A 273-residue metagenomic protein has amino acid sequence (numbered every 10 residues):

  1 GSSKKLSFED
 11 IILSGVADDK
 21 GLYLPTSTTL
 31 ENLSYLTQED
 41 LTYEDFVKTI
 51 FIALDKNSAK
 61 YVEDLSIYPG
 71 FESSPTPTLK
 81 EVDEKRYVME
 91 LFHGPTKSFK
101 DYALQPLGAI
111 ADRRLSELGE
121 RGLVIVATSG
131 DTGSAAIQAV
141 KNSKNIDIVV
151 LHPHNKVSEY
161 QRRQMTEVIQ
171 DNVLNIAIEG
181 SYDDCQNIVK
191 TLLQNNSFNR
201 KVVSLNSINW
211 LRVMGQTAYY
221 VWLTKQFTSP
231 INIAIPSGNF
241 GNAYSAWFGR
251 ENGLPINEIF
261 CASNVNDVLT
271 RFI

Functional and structural regions predicted by a protein language model:
G1-I273: PLP-dependent amino-acid enzyme catalytic core
